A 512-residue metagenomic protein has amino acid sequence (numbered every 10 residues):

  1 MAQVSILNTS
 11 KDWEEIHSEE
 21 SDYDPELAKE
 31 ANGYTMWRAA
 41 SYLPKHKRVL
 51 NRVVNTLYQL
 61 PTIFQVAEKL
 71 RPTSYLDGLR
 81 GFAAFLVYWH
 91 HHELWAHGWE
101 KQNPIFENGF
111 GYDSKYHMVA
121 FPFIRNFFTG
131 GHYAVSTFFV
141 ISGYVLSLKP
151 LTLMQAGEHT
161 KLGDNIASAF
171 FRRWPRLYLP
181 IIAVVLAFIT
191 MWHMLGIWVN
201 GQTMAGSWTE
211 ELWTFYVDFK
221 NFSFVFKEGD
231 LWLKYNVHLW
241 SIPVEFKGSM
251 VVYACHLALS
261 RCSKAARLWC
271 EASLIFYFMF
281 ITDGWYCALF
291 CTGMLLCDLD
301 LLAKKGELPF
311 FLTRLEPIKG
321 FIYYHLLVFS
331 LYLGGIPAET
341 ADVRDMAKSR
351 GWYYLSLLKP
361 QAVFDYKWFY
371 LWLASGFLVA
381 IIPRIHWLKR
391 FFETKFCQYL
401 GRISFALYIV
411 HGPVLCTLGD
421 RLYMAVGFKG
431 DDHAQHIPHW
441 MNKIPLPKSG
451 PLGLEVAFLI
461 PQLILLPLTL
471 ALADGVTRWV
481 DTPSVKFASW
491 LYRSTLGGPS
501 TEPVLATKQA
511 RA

Functional and structural regions predicted by a protein language model:
M1-V66, L302-A303, P499-A512: Intrinsically disordered, low-complexity terminal tails of fungal membrane proteins
E14, D24, A28-N32, R38-N55 (+5 more regions): Membrane-interface helix-loop-helix regions
A67-W99, T129-Y133: Hydrophobic transmembrane alpha-helices of multi-pass solute transporters/permeases
L76, R80-A83, F128-V140, P150-W213 (+5 more regions): Transmembrane alpha-helical segments and their boundary/interface "anchor" motifs in multi-pass integral membrane
A83-L86, T209-Y370, L454, F458 (+1 more regions): Aromatic-enriched alpha-helical transmembrane segments of multi-pass intramembrane proteins
H97-S114, T152-L162, L195-W213, K304-L312 (+3 more regions): Interhelical loop segments of eukaryotic multi-pass membrane proteins
L146-S147, F188, G248-R261, V414-V426: Membrane-interfacial alpha-helical segments at the cytosolic side of multi-pass membrane proteins
Y323-D481, T507-R511: Alpha-helical transmembrane segments of multi-pass integral membrane proteins
